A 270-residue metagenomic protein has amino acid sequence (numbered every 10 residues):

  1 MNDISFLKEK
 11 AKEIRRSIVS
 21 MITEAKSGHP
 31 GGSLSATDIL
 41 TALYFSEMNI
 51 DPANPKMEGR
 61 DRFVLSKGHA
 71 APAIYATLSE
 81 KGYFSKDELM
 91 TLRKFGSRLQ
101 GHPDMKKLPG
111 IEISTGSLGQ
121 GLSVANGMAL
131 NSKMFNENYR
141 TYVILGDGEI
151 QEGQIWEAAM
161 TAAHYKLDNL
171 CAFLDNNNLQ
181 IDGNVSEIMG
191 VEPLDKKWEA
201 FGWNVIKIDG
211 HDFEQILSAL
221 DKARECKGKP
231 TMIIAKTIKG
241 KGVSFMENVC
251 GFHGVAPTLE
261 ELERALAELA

Functional and structural regions predicted by a protein language model:
I4-L7, A11, R15, G32-T37 (+8 more regions): Generic structural signal for well-ordered, non-membrane alpha-helical segments in soluble metabolic enzymes
F6, I18-M21, S33-H164: Cofactor-binding active-site loop characterized by glycine-rich and histidine/acidic residues
K10-S27, D175-N177: N-terminal capping segment at the start of a domain
G28-P30, E88-L89, M232: Flexible, glycine/charged-enriched surface loops at secondary-structure junctions
H69-A70, I74, N177-N178, D212 (+1 more regions): Glycine-rich beta-alpha junction loops
Y75-A76, D104, Q154-W156, D182-S186 (+1 more regions): Short acidic, glycine/serine/threonine-rich loops at helix termini
G110, S114-S117, L122-C226: Thiamine diphosphate
F213-A270: Glycine/aspartate-rich loop-and-adjacent alpha/beta segment that forms the canonical ThDP
